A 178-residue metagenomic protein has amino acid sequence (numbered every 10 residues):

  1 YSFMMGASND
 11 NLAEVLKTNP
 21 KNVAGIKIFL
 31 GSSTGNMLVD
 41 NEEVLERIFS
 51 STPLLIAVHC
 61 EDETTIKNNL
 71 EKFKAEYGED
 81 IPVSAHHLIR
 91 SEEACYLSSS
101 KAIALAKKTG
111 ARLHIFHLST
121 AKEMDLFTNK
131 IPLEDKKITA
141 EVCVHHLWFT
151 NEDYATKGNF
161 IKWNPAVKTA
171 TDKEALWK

Functional and structural regions predicted by a protein language model:
Y1-G6: A glycine-rich helix N-cap at a beta->alpha junction
S8-D10: Conserved phosphate-binding/catalytic loop of the ribokinase/pfkB sugar-kinase fold
A13-F29, T34-K178: Histidine/acidic residue-rich metal-binding segments in metalloenzymes
